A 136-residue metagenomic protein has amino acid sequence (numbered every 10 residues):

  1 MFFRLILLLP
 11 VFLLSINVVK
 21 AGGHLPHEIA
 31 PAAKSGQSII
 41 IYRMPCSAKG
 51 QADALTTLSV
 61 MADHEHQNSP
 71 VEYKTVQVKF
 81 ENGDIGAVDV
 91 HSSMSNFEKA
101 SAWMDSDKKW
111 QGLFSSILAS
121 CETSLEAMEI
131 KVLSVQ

Functional and structural regions predicted by a protein language model:
M1-L5: Positively charged n-region of N-terminal signal peptides that target proteins for export
I6-S15: Bacterial N-terminal signal peptides
N17-G86, V90-K108, A119-Q136: Short S/T/G/P-rich N-terminal loop/turn motif that feeds into the first structured element of a domain
L113-F114: Non-heme di-metal
